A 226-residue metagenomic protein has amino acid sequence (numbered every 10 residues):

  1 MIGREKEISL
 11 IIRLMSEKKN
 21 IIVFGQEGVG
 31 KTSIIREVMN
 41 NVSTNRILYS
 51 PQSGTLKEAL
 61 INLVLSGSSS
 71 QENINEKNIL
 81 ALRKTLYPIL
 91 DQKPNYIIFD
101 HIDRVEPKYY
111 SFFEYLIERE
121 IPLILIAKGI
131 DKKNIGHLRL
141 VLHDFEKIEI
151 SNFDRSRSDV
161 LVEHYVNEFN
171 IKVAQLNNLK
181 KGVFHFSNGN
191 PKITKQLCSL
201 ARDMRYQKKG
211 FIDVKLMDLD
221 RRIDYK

Functional and structural regions predicted by a protein language model:
M1-I11: N-terminal pre-P-loop "Q-motif" helix
E17-R36: Walker A/P-loop nucleotide-binding motif
N20-I22, N45-R46, P94-I98, P122-I124: Residue-level preference for the first positions of well-ordered beta-strands
I22, I34, S151, R155-S156 (+1 more regions): C-terminal alpha-helical "lid" subdomain
G25, F99, R104-L140: Sensor-1/coupling segment of RecA-like P-loop NTPase cores
T44-I47, G54-I74: Conserved NTP-binding/hydrolysis module of P-loop NTPases
L65-P107: Central P-loop NTPase core of STAND/AAA+ ATPases
I124-F169: Alpha-helical sensor/transducer elements of the RecA-like P-loop NTPase core
